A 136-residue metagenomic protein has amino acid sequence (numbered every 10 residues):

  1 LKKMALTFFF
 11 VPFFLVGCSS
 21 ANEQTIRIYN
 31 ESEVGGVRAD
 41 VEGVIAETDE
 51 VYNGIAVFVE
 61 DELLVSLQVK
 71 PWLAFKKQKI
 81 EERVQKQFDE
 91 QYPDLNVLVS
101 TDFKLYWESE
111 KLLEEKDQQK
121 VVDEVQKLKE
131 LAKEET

Functional and structural regions predicted by a protein language model:
L1-M4: Positively charged n-region of N-terminal signal peptides that target proteins for export
F14-G17: C-terminal motif of bacterial Sec signal peptides marking the signal peptidase cleavage site
S19-N22: Bacterial signal peptide processing site
R27-T48, Y52: Post-signal peptide N-terminal segment of mature Sec-exported envelope proteins
R38-V44, A74-N96: Short, non-transmembrane amphipathic alpha-helical segments
A46-Q68: Short edge beta-strands and adjacent turn/loop segments
L64-Q78: A short interface-forming secondary-structure element
Q85, D89-T136: C-terminal low-complexity, charged extensions that often adopt amphipathic alpha-helices
